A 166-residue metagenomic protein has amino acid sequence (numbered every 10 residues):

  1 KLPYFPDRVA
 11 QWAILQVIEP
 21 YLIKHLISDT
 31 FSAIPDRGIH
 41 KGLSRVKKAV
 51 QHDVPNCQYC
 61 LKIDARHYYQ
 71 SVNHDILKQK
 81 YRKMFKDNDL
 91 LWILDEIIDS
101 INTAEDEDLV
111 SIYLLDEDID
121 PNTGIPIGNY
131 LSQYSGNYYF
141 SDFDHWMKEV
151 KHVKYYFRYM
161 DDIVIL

Functional and structural regions predicted by a protein language model:
K1-S28, E107-E117: Glycine/proline-rich, flexible active-site/cofactor-binding loop segments that harbor closely spaced acidic
L2-Y4, Q11, K24, S28 (+5 more regions): Generic structural "secondary-structure junction" signal
P3, D7-L15, H40, S44 (+4 more regions): Non-catalytic, well-ordered alpha-helical scaffold segments
F5-P6, G38, K86, Y155: Generic detector of ordered secondary-structure context
L15-N73: Active-site-proximal segment of RNA-dependent polymerases
A49-M160, V164-L166: Conserved polymerase palm-domain catalytic core
